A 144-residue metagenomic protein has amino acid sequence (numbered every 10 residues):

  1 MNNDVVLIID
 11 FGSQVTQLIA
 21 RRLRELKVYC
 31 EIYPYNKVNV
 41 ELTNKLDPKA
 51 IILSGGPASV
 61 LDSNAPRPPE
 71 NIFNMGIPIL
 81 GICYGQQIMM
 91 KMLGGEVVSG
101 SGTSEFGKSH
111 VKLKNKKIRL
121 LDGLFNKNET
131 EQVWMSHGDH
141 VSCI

Functional and structural regions predicted by a protein language model:
M1-N2: Basic/polar N-terminal segments that are highly enriched at the extreme N-terminus, encompassing both cleavable
V5-L26: Short, charged N-terminal beta->alpha structural module
V6, C30, I79: Hydrophobic anchor at the start of a short beta-strand that flanks the dinucleotide cofactor-binding loop
I9-F11, Y35, Y84: Cofactor-binding loop segments of dinucleotide-utilizing enzymes, especially the Rossmann-like FAD- and NAD(P)+-binding
Q14, V38, Q87: Conserved Rossmann-like nucleotide-cofactor binding loop
R22-L26, K45-G123, T130-Q132, G138: Cysteine-nucleophile active-site neighborhood
K27-L42: A short, well-structured beta->alpha microelement
D139-I144: Short, intrinsically disordered, charge-balanced linker/junction segments flanking boundaries in proteins
